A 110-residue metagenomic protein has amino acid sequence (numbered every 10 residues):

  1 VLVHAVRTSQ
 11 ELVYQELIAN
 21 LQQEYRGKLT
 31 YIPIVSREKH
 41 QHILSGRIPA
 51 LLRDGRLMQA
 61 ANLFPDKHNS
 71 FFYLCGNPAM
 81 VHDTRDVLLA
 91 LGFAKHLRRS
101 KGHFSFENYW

Functional and structural regions predicted by a protein language model:
V3, T8-W110: Reductase modules of NAD(P)H-dependent flavoproteins
